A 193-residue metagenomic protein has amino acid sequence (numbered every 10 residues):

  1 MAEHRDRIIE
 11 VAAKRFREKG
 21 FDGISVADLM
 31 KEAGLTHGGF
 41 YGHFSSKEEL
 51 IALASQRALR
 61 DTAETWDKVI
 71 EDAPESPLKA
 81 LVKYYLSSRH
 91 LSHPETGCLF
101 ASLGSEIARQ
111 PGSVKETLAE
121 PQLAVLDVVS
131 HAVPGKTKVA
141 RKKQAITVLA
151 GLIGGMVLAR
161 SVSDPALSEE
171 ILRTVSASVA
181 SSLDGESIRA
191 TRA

Functional and structural regions predicted by a protein language model:
H4-R5, Q144: N-terminal positioning helix adjacent to the helix-turn-helix/winged-helix DNA-binding module
R7, D61, T117-A124, T174: A non-catalytic, amphipathic alpha-helix used as a structural packing/dimerization or gating element in enzyme scaffolds
R7, V11-E49, L53: Helix-turn-helix
L53, D67-G97: Hydrophobic alpha-helical connector segments
Q56-T62: Short, basic, alpha-helical segments at the C-terminal edge of helix-turn-helix-like DNA-binding modules
L86-H90, F100-R109: Helix-loop "lid/cap" segments that line or gate small-molecule binding pockets
P111-A119, A132-A193: Hydrophobic/aromatic-rich alpha-helical bundle segments in the mid-to-C-terminal region
Q122-A132: Active-site oxyanion/phosphate-handling segment shared across diverse enzymes
